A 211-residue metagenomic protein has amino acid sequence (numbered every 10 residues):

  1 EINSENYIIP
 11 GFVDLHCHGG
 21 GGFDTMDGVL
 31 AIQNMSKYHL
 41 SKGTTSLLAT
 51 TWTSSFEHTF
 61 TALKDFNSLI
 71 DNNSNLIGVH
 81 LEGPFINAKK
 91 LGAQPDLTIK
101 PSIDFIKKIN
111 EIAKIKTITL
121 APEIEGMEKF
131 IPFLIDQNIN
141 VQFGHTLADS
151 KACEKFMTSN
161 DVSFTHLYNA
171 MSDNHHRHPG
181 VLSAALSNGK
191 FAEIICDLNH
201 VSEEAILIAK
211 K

Functional and structural regions predicted by a protein language model:
E1-Q33, K37: Replace "His-x-His-based motif
H18-G20, Q33-A62, S74-N87, A113-E123 (+5 more regions): Divalent metal-dependent hydrolysis catalytic cores, especially in the metallo-beta-lactamase
G20-G22, S54-E57, E123-E128, A148-A152 (+2 more regions): Active-site environment of divalent metal-dependent phosphoester hydrolases
V29-A31, A62-D65, I99-D104, H176-L182: Charged helix-capping and loop-helix junction motifs
Q33, L40, N67, N110-E111 (+3 more regions): Non-catalytic positions within long, well-ordered alpha-helices that form the structural scaffold/packing of enzyme
S36, F60-N67, I106, I131 (+1 more regions): Generic structural signal for well-ordered alpha-helices, preferentially at hydrophobic/aromatic core positions
N87-I112: Conserved phosphate-binding/catalytic loop of the ribokinase/pfkB sugar-kinase fold
A152-K211: Active-site-adjacent C-terminal substructures of enzyme catalytic domains
